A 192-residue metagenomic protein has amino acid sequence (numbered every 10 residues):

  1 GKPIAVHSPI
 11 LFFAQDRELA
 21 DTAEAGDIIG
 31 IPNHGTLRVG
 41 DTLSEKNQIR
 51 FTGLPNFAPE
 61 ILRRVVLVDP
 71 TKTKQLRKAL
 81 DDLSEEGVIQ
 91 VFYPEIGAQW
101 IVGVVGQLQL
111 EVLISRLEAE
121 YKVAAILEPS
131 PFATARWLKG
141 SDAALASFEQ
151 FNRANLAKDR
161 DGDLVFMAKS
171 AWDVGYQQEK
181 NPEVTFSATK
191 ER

Functional and structural regions predicted by a protein language model:
G1-R63, K74-K78, Q99, N152-A154 (+4 more regions): Conserved nucleotide-binding/hydrolysis modules and their immediate coupling elements across P-loop/ASCE NTPase motors
P3-F12, A20-E24, R50-V68, G87-W100 (+1 more regions): Interdomain boundary/hinge elements
S8, K78, D82, S115 (+1 more regions): Charged/polar, solvent-exposed surface patches and flexible loops
G35-T36, P70, V104-E111, D173: Helix N-cap motif at beta-to-alpha junctions
D41-S44, L108-Y121, Y176-E179: Charge-rich, low-aromatic oligomerization/scaffolding segments with amphipathic character
P70-E85: Short amphipathic alpha-helix segments
Q109, S141-A144, E183: Short secondary-structure boundary/capping segments
W137-N155, D159: Short, low-order "capping/linker" segments at domain edges
